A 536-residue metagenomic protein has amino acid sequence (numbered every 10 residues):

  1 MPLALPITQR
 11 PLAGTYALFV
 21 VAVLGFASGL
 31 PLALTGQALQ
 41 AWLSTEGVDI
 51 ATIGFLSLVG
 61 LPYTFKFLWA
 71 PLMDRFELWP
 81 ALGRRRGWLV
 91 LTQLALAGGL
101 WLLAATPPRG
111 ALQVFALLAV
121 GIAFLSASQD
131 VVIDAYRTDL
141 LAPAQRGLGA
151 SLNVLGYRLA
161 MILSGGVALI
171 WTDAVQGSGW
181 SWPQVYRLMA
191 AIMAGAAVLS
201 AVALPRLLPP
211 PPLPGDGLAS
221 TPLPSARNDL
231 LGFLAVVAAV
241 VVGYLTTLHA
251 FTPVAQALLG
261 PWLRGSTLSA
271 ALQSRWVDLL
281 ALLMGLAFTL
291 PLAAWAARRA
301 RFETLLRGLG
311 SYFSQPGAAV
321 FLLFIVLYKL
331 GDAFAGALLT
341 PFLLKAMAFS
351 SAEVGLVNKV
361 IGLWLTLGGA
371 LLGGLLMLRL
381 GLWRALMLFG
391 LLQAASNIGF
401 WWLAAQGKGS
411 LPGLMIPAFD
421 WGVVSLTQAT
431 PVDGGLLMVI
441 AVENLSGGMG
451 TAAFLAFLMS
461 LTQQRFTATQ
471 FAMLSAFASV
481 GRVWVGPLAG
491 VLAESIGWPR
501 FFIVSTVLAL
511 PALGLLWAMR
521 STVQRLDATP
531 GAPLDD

Functional and structural regions predicted by a protein language model:
M1-T15, A105-V114, P143-F324, L516-D536: Intracellular loop-helix junctions on the cytosolic face of multi-pass helical membrane proteins
R10-T45, A238, S314-A335, A441 (+1 more regions): Pair of pore-lining "gating" transmembrane helices in MFS-fold secondary transporters
G36-T52, F251-A270, Y328, A337-G355: Short amphipathic helix-loop junctions that connect adjacent transmembrane helices in Major Facilitator Superfamily/SLC
I50-A51, P143-L152, S351-G355, Q464-L474: Loop-to-transmembrane helix entry/capping segments in MFS-fold secondary transporters and related SLC/MFSD carriers
F65-L82, G368-L388, L403, G407-K408 (+1 more regions): Helix-to-loop junctions at the C-terminal end of transmembrane segments in multipass secondary transporters
L89-R109, L391-A429: C-terminal ends and interior cores of transmembrane alpha-helices in multi-pass membrane transporters/permeases
A127-L141, L339, M449-Q463: Intracellular juxtamembrane helix-capping segments at the cytosolic ends of symmetry-related transmembrane helices
L363, L461-S495: A late C-terminal transmembrane helix in Major Facilitator Superfamily
